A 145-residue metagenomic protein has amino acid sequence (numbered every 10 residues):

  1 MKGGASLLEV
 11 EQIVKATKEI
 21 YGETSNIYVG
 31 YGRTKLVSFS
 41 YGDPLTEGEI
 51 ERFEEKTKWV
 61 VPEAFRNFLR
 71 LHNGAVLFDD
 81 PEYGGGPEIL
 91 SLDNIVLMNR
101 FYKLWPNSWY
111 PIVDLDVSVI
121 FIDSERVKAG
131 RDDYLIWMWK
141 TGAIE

Functional and structural regions predicted by a protein language model:
K2-R126: A surface-exposed partner-binding patch
V119-E145: Segments surrounding the PLD/"HKD" phosphodiesterase catalytic module and close analogs
